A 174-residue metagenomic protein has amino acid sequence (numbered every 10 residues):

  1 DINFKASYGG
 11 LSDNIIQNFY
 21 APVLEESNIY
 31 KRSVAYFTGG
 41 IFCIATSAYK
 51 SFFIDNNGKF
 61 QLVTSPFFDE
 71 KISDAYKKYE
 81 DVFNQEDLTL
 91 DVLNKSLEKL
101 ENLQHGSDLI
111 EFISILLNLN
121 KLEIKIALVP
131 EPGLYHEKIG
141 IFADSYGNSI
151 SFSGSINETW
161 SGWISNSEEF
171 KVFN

Functional and structural regions predicted by a protein language model:
D1-N174: PLD/PLD-like phosphodiesterase catalytic module centered on the HKD motif
